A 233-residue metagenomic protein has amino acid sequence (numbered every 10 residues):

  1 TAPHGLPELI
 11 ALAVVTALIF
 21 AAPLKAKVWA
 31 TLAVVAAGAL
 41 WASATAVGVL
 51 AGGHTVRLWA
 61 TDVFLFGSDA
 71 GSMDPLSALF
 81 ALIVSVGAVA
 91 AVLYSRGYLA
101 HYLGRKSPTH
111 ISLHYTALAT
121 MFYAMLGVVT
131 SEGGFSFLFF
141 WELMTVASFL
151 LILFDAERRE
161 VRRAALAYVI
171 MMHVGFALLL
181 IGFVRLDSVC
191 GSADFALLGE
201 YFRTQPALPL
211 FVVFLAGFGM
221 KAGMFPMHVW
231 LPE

Functional and structural regions predicted by a protein language model:
T1-A11, S77-V86, G134-A147, Q205-M220: Structural signature of hydrophobic alpha-helical transmembrane segments
T1-H4, V15-T116, S192-E200: Transmembrane helix-loop-helix hairpins at membrane boundaries of multipass inner-membrane proteins
A2, V14, V63-F66, F122-A124 (+2 more regions): Short hydrophobic "helix-edge" motifs at membrane interfaces and signal-peptide entry regions
P7-A13, W29-G38, A81-V84, Y115-Y123 (+4 more regions): Small-residue packing motifs within transmembrane alpha-helices
P7-K25, F149-R159: Cytoplasmic juxtamembrane interface segments
V49-S68, L103-K106, S136, L143 (+1 more regions): Juxtamembrane/interfacial segments at transmembrane-helix boundaries in multi-pass membrane proteins
L113-T120, A124-P206, M220: Alpha-helical multi-pass transmembrane bundles of energy-transducing inner-membrane proteins
